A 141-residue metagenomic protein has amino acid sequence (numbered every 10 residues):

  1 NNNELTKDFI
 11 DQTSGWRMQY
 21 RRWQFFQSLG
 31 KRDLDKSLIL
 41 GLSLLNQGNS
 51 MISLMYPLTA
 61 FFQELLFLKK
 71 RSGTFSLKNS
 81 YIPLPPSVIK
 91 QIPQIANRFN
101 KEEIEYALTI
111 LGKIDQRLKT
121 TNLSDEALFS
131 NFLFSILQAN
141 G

Functional and structural regions predicted by a protein language model:
N2-Y106, N140-G141: Small-residue-rich helix-loop
L58, L108-L111, L133: Short alpha-helical scaffolding segments that buttress acidic/His motifs in well-ordered protein cores
I92, L108-L118: Short helix/strand-capping connector loops at secondary-structure junctions
E126-G141: Acidic, carboxylate-rich catalytic segments that either coordinate divalent cations
